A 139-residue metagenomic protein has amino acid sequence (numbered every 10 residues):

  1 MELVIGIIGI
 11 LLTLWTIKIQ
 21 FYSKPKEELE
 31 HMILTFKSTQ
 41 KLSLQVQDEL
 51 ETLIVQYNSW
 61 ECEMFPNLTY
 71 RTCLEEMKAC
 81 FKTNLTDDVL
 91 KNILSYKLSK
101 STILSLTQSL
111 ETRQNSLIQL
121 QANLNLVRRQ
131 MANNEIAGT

Functional and structural regions predicted by a protein language model:
M1-K24: Membrane-embedded hydrophobic alpha-helical segments
G6-G9, N58, P66, G138: Residue-identity detector for glycine
I7-I8, T13, F36, Q130 (+1 more regions): Compositionally biased, intrinsically disordered low-complexity segments
K18-N67: Amphipathic, membrane-active segments
F65-T139: An amphipathic alpha-helical interaction surface
